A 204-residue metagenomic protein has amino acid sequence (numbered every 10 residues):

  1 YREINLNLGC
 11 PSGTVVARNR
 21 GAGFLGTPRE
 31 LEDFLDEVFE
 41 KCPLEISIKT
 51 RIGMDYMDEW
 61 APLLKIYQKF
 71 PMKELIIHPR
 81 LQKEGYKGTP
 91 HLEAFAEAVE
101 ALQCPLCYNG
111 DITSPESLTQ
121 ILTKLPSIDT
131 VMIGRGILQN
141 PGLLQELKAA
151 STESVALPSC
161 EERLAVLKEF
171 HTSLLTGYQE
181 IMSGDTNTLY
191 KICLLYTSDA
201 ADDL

Functional and structural regions predicted by a protein language model:
Y1-I4, L8-G13, R18, E30 (+2 more regions): Alpha/beta enzyme core
L8, P79, S127-L144: Glycine-rich phosphate-binding active-site loops on the catalytic face of alpha/beta enzymes
N19-L25: Short glycine-enriched, charge-decorated loop/helix-capping segments at active-site entrances that position
T50-Y56, C107-E116, R135-I137: Glycine-rich beta-to-alpha transition loops that act as phosphate-gripper elements at the mouths of alpha/beta enzyme
D58-L63, I112-D129: Catalytic cores of alpha/beta
N140-V155: C-terminal helical cap(s) of enzyme catalytic domains, especially alpha/beta-barrels
L164-L195: Long, well-ordered amphipathic alpha-helical subdomains in the mid-to-C-terminal portions of large enzyme subunits
Y196-D203: Conserved small/polar residues in nucleotide/adenosyl-binding loops
